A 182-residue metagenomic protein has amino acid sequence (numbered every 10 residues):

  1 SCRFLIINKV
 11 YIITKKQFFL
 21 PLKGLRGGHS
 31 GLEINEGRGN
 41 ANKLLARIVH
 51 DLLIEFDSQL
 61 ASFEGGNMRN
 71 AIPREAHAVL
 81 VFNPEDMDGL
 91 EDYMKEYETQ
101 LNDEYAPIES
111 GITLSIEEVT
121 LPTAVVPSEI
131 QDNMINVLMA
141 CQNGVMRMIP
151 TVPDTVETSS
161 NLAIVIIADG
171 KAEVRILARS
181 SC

Functional and structural regions predicted by a protein language model:
S1-R179: Midchain, well-structured core segments that form catalytic/ion-binding scaffolds
C182: Active-site lid/adjacent beta-loop-alpha segment flanking the redox-cofactor pocket in flavoenzymes
